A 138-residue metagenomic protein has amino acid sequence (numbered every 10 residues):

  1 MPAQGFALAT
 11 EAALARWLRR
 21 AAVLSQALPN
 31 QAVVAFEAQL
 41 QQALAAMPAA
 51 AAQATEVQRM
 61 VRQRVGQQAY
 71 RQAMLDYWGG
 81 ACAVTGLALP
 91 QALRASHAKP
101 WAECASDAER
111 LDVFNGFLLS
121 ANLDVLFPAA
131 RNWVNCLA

Functional and structural regions predicted by a protein language model:
M1-Q42, A50-A51, L137-A138: Mixed-charge, low-complexity interaction segments
A9-A21, A54-Q68, G116, S120-A121: Charged, low-complexity, helix/coiled-coil-prone segments
A15, S25-A27, W78, W101-D107 (+3 more regions): Generic detector of bulky aromatic hydrophobic side chains
A43-V84, W101-V113: Short, charged surface segments at domain edges that flank catalytic/cofactor-binding sites
G66-R94, F117-P128: Short cysteine-rich loop/turn motifs with clustered Cys
G86-F117, P128-A138: Histidine-centered nuclease catalytic patch
